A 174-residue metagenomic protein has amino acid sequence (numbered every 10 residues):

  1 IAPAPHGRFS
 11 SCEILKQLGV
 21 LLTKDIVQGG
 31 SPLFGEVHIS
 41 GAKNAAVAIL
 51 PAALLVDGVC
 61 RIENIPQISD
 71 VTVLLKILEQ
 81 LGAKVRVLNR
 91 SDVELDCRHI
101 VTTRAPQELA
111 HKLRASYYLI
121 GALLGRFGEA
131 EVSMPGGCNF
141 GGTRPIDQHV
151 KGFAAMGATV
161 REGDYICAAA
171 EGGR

Functional and structural regions predicted by a protein language model:
A2-R174: Structural preference for solvent-exposed beta-strand-turn elements and adjacent flexible terminal/loop segments within
